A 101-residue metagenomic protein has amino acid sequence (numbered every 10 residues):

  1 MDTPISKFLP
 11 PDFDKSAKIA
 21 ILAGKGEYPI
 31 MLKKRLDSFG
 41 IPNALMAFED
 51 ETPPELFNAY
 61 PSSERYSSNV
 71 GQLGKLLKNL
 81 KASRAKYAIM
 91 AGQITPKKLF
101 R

Functional and structural regions predicted by a protein language model:
D2-P4, F8-F48: N-terminal basic/disordered segments at the start of proteins
L9-K15, N58, K81-S83: Solvent-exposed alpha-helices and their adjacent loops that cap or buttress functional pockets in soluble metabolic
D14, E27-M31, S68-K75, S83: Conserved active-site and cofactor/substrate-binding residues in soluble primary-metabolism enzymes
A17, S63, K86: Conserved acidic residues
E27, E49-P53, Q72-L73, T95-P96: Short active-site-proximal "capping" loops at secondary-structure junctions
M31-L32, E55, L99-R101: Short glycine-/acidic-enriched loop or helix-start segments at secondary-structure transitions that form or flank
A47-N69: N-terminal beta-loop-helix "entrance" segment that forms/cooperates in small-molecule cofactor or anionic ligand
L73-R101: N-terminal glycine-rich phosphate/adenylate-binding segment common to multiple enzyme folds
